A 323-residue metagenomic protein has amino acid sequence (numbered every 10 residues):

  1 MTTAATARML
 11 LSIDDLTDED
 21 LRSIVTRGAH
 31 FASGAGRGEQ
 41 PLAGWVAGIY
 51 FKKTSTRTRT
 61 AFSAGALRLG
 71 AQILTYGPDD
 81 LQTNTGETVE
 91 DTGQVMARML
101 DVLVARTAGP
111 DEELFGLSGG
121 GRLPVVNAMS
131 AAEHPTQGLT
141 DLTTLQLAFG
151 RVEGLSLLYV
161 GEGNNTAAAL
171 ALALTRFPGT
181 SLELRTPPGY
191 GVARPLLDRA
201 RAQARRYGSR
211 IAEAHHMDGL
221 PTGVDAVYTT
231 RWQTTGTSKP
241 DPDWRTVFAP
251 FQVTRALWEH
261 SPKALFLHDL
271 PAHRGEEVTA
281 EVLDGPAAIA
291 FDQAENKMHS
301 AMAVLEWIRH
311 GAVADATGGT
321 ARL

Functional and structural regions predicted by a protein language model:
M1-T60, A64, G319: Positively charged, low-complexity intrinsically disordered leader regions
Q40-Q146, R274: Phosphate/diphosphate ligand-binding glycine-rich loop within oxidoreductases
P41-A47, E153-L155, G179, K263: Phosphate-coordination loops involved in phosphoryl transfer and adenosine-cofactor binding
K52-A64, L147-T229: Glycine-rich phosphate/diphosphate-binding loop of Rossmann-like nucleotide-binding domains
G121-L123, G179-T180, E259-L265: A short helix->loop->beta-strand "cap" motif at the edges of active sites that frequently abuts
A202-E281: Rossmann-like adenosine-cofactor binding region
K263-L265, D269-L323: Adenosine-phosphate binding glycine-rich loop
